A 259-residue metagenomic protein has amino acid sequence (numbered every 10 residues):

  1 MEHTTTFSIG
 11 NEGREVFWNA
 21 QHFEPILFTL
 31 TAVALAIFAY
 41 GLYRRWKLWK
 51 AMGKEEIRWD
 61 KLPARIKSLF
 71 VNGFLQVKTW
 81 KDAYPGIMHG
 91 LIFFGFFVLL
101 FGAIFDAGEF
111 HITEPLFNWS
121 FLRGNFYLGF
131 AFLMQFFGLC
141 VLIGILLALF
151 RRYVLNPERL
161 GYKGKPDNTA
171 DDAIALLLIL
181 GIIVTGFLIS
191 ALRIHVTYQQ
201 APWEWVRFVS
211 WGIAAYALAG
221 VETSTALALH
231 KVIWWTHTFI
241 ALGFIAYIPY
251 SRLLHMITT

Functional and structural regions predicted by a protein language model:
E2-T259: Membrane-embedded alpha-helical bundles of multi-pass integral membrane proteins
